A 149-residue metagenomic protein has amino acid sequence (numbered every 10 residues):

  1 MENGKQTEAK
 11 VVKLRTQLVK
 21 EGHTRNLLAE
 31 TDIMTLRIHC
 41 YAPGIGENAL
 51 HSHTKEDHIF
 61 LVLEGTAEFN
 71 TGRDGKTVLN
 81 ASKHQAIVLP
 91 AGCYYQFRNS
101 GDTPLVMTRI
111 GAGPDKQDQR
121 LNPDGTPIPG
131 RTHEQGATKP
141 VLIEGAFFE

Functional and structural regions predicted by a protein language model:
M1-T35, A42, E47-A49, N122-E149: A short, N-terminal "cap"/entry segment at the start of jelly-roll beta-barrel domains of the cupin/DSBH fold
D32-I33, K55, D74, D102-T103: Short strand-connecting beta-turns/loops that link adjacent beta-strands
L36-C40, I59, V78, A86-V88 (+1 more regions): Conserved hydrophobic/aromatic beta-strand scaffold that supports enzyme active sites
I38-C40, S52, T71-R73, N99 (+1 more regions): Residue-level recognition of conserved beta-strand positions in structured domain cores
Y41-P43, A67, D74, A86 (+3 more regions): Residue-level signature for short turns and capping positions that connect secondary-structure elements
G44-H53, D57, L61: Catalytic core of non-heme Fe(II) oxygenases with the double-stranded beta-helix
E56-K83, C93, R98: A short beta-strand-loop-beta hairpin characteristic of the jelly-roll/cupin
S82-K83, A91-D118: Ligand-binding loop in jelly-roll beta-barrel domains
